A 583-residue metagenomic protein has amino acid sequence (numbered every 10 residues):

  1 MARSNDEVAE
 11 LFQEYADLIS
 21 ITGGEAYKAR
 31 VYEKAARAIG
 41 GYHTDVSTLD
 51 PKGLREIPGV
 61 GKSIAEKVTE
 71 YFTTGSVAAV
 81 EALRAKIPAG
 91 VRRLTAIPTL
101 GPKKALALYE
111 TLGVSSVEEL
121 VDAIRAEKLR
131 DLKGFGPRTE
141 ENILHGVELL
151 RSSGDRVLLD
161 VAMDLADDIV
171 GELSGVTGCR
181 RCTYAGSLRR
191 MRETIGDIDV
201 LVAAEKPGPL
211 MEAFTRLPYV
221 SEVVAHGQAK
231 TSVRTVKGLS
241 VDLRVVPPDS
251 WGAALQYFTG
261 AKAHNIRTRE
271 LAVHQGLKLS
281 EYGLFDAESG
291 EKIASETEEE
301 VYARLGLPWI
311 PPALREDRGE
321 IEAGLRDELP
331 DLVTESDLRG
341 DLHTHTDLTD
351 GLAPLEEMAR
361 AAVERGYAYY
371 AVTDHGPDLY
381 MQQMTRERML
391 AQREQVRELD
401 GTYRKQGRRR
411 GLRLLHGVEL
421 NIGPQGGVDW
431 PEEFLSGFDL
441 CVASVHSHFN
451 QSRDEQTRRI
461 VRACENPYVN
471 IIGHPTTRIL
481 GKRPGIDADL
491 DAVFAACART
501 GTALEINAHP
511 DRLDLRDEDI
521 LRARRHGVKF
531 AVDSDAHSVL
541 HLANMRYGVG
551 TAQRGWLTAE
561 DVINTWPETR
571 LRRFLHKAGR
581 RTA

Functional and structural regions predicted by a protein language model:
A2, D6, A16, A26-T231 (+7 more regions): Accessory alpha-helical DNA-binding modules that contact the DNA backbone or grooves
G23: N-terminal, positively charged regions that mediate nucleic acid binding
K28, A162, G351, T385 (+1 more regions): Short, conserved glycine- and acidic-residue-centered signature motifs in active-site or ligand-binding loops
L159, D347-L348: Short acidic-aromatic active-site loops that bind/stabilize oxyanions
M191-T346, P354-V372, P377-L412, I422-A583: Charged catalytic cores and adjacent phosphate/nucleic-acid-binding surfaces used for phosphate/nucleic-acid chemistry
E419: Short, conserved loop-to-beta-strand elements that form functional interface hotspots
